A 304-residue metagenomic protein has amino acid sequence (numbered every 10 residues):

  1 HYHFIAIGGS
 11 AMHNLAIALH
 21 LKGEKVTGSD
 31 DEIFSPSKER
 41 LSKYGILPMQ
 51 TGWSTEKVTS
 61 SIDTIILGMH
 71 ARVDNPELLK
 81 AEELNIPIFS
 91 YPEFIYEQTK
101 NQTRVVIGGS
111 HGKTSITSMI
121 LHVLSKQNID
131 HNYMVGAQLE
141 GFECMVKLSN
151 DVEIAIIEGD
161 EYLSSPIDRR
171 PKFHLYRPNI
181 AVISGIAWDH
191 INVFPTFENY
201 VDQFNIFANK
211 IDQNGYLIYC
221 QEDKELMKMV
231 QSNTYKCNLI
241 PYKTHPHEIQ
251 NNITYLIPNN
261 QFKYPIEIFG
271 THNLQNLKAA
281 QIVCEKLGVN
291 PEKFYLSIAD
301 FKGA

Functional and structural regions predicted by a protein language model:
H1, I5, G68, W188 (+4 more regions): Adenine nucleotide phosphate-binding catalytic loops in nucleotide-utilizing enzymes
H1-S90, F94, K210, Y216 (+3 more regions): N-terminal leader/targeting and accessory segments in enzymes
A11-H13, K172, N179, N251 (+1 more regions): Short, flexible segments with low predicted structural confidence
A18-L21, S42, E56-K57, M69-Y219 (+2 more regions): Phosphate-binding loop of NTP-binding sites
K25-D30, N132-Y133, P241: Short beta-strand "acidic-cap" motif of Rossmann-like dinucleotide-binding folds
P36, V58, Q98, G141-F142 (+2 more regions): Generic structural signal for helix capping and beta-alpha/helix-loop junctions
S54-T59, F94-Q98, T244-N251: A short acidic, often aromatic-flanked loop/helix-cap motif at beta-alpha or helix-coil junctions that lines enzyme
S60-I62, N150-E153, Q250-I253: A short, glycine/Asx- and small/polar-enriched loop/turn that sits immediately N-terminal to a beta-strand
